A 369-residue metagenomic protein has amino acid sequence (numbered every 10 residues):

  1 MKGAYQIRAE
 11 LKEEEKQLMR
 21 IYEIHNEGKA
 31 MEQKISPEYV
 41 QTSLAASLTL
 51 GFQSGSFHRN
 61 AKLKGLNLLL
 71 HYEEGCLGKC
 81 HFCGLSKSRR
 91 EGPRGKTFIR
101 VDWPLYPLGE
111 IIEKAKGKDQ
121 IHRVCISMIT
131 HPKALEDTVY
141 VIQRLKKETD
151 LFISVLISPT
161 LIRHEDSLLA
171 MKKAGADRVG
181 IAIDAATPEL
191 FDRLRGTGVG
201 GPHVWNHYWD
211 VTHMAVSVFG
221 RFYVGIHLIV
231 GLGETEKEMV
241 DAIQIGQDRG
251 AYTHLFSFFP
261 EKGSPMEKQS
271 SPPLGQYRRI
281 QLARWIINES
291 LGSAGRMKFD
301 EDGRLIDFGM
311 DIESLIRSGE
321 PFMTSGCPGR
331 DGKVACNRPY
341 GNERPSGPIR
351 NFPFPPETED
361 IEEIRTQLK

Functional and structural regions predicted by a protein language model:
K2-L66, V218, V240-K369: Auxiliary Fe-S-binding modules of radical SAM enzymes
A46-R89, R123-I126, R178: N-terminal pre-triad scaffold of radical SAM enzymes
S86-P107, I111-L135, D150-S167, A176-W209 (+1 more regions): Core AdoMet radical
A115, L145, M171, A215 (+1 more regions): Generic structural signal for hydrophobic
H122-R144, G231-E238: Conserved glycine-rich "GG(E/T)P / GGGxP" loop and the immediately following alpha-helix in the radical SAM core
T138-F152, H203-R221, L274-S290: Alpha-helix-loop-beta-strand connector modules within alpha/beta enzyme cores
S154, S158-L161, T197-G198, V211-K237 (+1 more regions): Conserved strand-turn element in the central/C-terminal portion of the radical SAM core barrel that lines
E165-M171, G233-Q247: Catalytic cores of alpha/beta
